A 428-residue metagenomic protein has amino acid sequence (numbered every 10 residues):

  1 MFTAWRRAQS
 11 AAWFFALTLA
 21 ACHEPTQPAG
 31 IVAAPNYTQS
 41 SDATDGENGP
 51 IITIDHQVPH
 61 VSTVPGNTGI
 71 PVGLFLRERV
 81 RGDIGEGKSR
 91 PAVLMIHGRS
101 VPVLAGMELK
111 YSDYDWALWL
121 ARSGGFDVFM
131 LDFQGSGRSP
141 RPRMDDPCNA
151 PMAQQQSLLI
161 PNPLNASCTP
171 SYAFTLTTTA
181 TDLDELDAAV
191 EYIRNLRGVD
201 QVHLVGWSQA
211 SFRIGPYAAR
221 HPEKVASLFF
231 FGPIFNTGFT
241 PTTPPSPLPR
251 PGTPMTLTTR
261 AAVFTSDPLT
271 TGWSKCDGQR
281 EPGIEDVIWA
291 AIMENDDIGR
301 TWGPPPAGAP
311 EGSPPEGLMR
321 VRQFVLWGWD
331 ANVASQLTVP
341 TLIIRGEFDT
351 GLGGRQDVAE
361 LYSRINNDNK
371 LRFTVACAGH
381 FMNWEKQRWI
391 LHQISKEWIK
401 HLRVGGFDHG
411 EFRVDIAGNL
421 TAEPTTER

Functional and structural regions predicted by a protein language model:
Y37-K88: N-terminal cap/lid segment of alpha/beta-hydrolase-fold proteins
D83-M130, R141-D145: Short, surface-exposed "cap/lid" segments of acyl-processing enzymes
C148-L196: Alpha/beta-hydrolase active-site loop
R197-S208: Alpha/beta-hydrolase fold nucleophile elbow
F229-G238: Active-site nucleophile loop of the alpha/beta-hydrolase fold
G238-I344, F348, L352, G418 (+2 more regions): Alpha/beta-hydrolase
R345-L371, V375: Conserved loop-alpha-helix segment in the C-terminal half of the alpha/beta-hydrolase fold that carries the catalytic
A378-W389: Catalytic histidine-centered segment of alpha/beta-hydrolase-like enzymes
